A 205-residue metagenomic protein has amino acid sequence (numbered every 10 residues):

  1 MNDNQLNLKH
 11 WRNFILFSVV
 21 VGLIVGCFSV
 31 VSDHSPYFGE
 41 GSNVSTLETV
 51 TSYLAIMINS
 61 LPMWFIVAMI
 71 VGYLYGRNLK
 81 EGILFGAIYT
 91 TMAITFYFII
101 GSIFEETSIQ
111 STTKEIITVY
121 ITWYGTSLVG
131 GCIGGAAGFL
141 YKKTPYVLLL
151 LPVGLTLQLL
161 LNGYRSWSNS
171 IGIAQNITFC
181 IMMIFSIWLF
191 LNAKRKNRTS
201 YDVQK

Functional and structural regions predicted by a protein language model:
M1-G86: N-terminal topogenic module of multi-pass integral membrane proteins
Q5, K9-R12, F190-Q204: Membrane-interface capping segments at transmembrane-helix boundaries
G22-V30, T90-I99, G154-R165: Aromatic-anchored segments of alpha-helical transmembrane domains
L61-V71, G125-F139, I181-N192: Hydrophobic cores of alpha-helical transmembrane segments in multi-pass inner/ER membrane proteins, independent
M69-T113: A glycine-rich, hydrophobic loop/mini-helix early in the fold
L84-M92, L148-L159, D202-K205: Central hydrophobic cores of alpha-helical transmembrane segments in multi-pass integral membrane proteins
T95-Q158: Membrane-proximal helix-loop-helix units in multi-pass membrane proteins
S168-I184: Loop-to-transmembrane alpha-helix initiation sites
